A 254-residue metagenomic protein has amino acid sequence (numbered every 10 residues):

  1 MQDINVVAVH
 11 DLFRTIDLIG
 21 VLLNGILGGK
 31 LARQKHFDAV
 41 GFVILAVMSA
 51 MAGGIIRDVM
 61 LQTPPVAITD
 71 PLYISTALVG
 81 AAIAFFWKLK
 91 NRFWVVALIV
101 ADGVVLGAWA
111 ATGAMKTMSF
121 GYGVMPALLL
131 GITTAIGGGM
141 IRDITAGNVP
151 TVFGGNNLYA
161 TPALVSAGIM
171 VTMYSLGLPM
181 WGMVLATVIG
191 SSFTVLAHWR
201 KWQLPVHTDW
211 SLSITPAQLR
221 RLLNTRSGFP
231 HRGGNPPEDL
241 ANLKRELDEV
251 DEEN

Functional and structural regions predicted by a protein language model:
M1-L12, V59-I68, T112-P126, T172-G182: Helix-coil boundary and interhelical linker segments in multi-pass alpha-helical membrane proteins
M1-M51, I55-L61, V66: N-terminal topogenic module of multi-pass integral membrane proteins
V9-V21, I44, P65-V79, G123-I136: Structural signature of hydrophobic alpha-helical transmembrane segments
G25-K35, D58, A82-V95, M140-T151 (+1 more regions): C-terminal ends of transmembrane helices
A39-M48, T69-S75, V95-L106, L128-L130 (+1 more regions): Cytoplasmic-side transmembrane-helix entry/capping segments in multi-pass membrane proteins
Q62-I68, K90-I99, T117-A127, T145-G155 (+2 more regions): A cytosolic-side transmembrane-helix exit/cap motif
V79-T117: Ordered, amphipathic secondary-structure segments that act as subunit-interaction surfaces in large macromolecular
S211-N254: Long, low-complexity, intrinsically disordered cytosolic termini of multi-pass membrane proteins
